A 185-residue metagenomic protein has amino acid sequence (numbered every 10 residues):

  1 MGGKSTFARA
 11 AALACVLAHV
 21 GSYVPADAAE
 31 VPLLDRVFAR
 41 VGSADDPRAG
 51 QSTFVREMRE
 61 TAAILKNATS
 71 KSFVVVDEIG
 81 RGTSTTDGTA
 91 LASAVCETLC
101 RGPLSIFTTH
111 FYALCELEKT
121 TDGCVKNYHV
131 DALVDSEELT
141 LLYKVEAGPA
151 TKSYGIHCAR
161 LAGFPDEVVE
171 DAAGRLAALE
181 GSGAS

Functional and structural regions predicted by a protein language model:
M1-S185: ATPase nucleotide-binding head domains, primarily ABC-like/P-loop NTPase cores
